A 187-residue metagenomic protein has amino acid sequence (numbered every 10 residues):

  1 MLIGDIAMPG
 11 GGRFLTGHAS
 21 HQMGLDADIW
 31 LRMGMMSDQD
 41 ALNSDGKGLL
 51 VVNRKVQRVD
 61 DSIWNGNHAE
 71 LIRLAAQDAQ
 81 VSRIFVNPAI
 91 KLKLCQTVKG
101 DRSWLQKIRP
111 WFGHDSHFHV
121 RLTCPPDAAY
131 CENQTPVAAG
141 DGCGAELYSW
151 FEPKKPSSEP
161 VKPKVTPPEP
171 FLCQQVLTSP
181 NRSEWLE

Functional and structural regions predicted by a protein language model:
M1, M8-P9, A19-M23, D61-N65 (+1 more regions): Proteins with a high burden of low-complexity, intrinsically disordered sequence enriched in S/T/G/P/A and R, requiring
M1-H18, N87-K93: Acidic helix-start/capping segments at beta-turn-to-alpha-helix junctions
I3-A7, D26, V120: Short, functionally critical alpha-helical segments immediately adjacent to catalytic or ligand/cofactor-binding
P9-G24, T97-L105: Charged, often glycine-rich, active-site loop that binds/positions anionic groups
Q22-D26, D115-H117: Extracytoplasmic
R32-S37: Catalytic cores of peptidoglycan-degrading enzymes
Q39-E187: Catalytic cores and adjacent binding grooves of peptidoglycan-active enzymes
